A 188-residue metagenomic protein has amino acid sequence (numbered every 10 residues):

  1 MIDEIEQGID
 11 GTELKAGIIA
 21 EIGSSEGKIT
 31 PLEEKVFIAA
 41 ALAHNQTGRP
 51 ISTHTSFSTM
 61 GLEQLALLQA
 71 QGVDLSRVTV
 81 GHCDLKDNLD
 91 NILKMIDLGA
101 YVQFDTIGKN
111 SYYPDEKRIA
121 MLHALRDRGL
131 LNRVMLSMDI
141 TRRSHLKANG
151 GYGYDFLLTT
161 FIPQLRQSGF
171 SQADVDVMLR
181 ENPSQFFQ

Functional and structural regions predicted by a protein language model:
M1-N45, Y101, T106-S111: Active-site gating/metal-coordination segments in enzymes
T30-E34, S58-G72, L89-I96: Distinct, well-ordered alpha-helical segments
H44, V102, D139, V175 (+1 more regions): Divalent metal-coordination and catalytic microenvironments
T47-P50, Q69-R77, K94-Q103, N132: Glycine-enriched alpha-helix->loop->beta-strand junction motifs that scaffold or abut catalytic
P50-S56, R77-L85: Catalytic beta/alpha-barrel core
V80-K86, D105-H123: Active-site glycine- and acidic-residue-rich loops that bind and position anionic ligands or nucleotide-like cofactors
D105-T106, L130-G151: Short acidic/histidine-rich active-site segments
F156-Q188: Mid-to-C-terminal alpha-helical segments outside catalytic/metal-binding sites
